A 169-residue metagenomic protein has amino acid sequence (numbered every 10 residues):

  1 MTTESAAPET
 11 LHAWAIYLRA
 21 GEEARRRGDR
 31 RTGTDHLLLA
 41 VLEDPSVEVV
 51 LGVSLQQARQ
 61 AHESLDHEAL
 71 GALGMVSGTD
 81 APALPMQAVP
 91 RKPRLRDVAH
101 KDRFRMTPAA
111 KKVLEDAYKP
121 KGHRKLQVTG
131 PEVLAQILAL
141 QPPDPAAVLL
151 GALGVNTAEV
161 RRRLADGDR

Functional and structural regions predicted by a protein language model:
M1-R169: Histone-fold recognition with a strong bias for associated Lys/Arg-rich disordered tails
